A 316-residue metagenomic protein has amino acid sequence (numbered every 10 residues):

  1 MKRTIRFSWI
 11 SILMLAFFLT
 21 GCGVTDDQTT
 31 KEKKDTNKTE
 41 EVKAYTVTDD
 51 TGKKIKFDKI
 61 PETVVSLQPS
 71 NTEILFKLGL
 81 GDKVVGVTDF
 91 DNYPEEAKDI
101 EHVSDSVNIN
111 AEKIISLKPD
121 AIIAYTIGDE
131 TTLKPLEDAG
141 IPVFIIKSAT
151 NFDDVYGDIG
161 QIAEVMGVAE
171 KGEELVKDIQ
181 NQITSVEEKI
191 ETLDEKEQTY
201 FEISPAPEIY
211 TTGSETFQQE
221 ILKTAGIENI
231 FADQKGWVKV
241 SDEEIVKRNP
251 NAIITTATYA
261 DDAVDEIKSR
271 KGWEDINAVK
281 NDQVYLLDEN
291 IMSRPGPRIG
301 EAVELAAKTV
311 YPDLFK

Functional and structural regions predicted by a protein language model:
K2-W9, G21-S70, E170-Y200, N249-A252 (+1 more regions): Bacterial Sec-exported substrate-binding components of ABC uptake systems
D50-G52, V103-E112, Q234-D242: Short helix-initiation/N-cap motifs at beta->coil->alpha
T63-L117, A121-T126: A short, structured surface patch at a secondary-structure boundary
Q68, T126-I127, S148, Q234-W237 (+2 more regions): Short secondary-structure boundary segments
F90-Y93, Y210-W237: Alpha-helical, coiled-coil/dimerization segments enriched in small aliphatic residues
A111-K118, D138, S241-N249: Short helices/loops that flank or line small-molecule/ion binding pockets
D129-T131, K147-Q161, K196-F217, A260: Extracytoplasmic ligand-binding site segments that recognize negatively charged/polar headgroups
G160-E164, E173, K177, T184 (+1 more regions): Structured C-terminal subdomain patch of bacterial secreted/periplasmic proteins
